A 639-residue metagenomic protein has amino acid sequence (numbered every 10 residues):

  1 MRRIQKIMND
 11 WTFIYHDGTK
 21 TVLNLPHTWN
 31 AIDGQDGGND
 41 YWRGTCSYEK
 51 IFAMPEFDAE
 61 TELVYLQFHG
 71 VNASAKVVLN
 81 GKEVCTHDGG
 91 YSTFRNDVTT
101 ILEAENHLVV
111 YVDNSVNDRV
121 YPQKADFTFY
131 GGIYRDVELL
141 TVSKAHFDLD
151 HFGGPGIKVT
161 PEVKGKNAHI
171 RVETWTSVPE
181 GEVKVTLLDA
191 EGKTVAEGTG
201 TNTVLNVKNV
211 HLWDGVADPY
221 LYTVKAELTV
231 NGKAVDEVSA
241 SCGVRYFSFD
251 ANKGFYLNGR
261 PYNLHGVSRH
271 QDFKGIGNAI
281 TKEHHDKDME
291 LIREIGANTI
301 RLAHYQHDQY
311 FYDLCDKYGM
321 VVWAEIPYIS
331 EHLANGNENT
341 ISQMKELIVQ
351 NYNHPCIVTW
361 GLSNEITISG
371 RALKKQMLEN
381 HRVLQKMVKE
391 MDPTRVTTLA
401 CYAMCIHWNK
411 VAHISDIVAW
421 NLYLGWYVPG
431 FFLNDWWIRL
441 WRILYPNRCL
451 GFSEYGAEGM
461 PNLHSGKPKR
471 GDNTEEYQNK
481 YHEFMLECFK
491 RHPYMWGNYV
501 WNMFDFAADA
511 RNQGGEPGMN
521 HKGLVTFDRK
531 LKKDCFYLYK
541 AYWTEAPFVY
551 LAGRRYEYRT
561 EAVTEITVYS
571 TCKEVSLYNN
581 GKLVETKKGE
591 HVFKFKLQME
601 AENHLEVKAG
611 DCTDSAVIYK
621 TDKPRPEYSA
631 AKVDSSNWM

Functional and structural regions predicted by a protein language model:
M1-Q306, Y312-L314, Y318-V322, Q343-E346 (+7 more regions): Secreted/periplasmic carbohydrate-active enzymes, especially glycoside hydrolases
R171-E173, M289-I292, T299-Y542, A546-T564 (+1 more regions): Substrate-binding/catalytic cleft of secreted carbohydrate-active enzymes, primarily glycoside hydrolases
